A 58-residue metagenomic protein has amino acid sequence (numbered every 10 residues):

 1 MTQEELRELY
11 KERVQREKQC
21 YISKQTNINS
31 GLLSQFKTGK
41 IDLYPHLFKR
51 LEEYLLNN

Functional and structural regions predicted by a protein language model:
M1-R16: A short, Lys/Arg-rich alpha-helix, primarily the initiator
K11, Q15, T38-I41, L56: Alpha-solenoid HEAT/Armadillo repeat architecture
Q19, S30, F48: Helix-turn-helix DNA-binding elements, focusing on the entry/boundary residues of the two helices that contact DNA
Y21-T26: Short alpha-helical "recognition helix" segments of helix-turn-helix
I28-L43: Recognition helix of helix-turn-helix/homeodomain-like DNA-binding domains that insert into the DNA major groove
P45-N58: DNA major-groove recognition helix of helix-turn-helix/homeodomain DNA-binding modules
